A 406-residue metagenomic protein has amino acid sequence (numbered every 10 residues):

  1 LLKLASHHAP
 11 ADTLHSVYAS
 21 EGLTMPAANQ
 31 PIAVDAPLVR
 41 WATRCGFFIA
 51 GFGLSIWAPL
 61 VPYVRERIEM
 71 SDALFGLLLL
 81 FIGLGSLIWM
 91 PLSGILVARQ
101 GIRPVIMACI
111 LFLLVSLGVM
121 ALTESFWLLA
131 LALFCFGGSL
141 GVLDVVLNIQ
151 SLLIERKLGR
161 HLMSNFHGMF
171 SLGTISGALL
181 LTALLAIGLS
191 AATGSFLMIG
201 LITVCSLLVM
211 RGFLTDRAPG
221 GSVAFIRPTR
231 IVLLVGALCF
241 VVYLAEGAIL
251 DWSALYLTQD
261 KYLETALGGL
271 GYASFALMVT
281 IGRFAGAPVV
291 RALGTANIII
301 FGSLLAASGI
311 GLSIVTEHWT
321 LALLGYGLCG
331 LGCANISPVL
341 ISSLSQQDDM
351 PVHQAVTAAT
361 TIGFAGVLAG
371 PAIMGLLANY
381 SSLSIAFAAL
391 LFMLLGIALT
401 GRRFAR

Functional and structural regions predicted by a protein language model:
P59-A73, D251-A266: Short amphipathic helix-loop junctions that connect adjacent transmembrane helices in Major Facilitator Superfamily/SLC
V64-R65, L96-V97, A183-G188, T258 (+3 more regions): Interfacial helix-cap and linker-helix signal at transmembrane-aqueous boundaries of multi-pass secondary transporters
E69, G101, L122-W127, Y262 (+1 more regions): Helix-breaking motifs and short loop linkers at transmembrane-helix boundaries and internal kinks in secondary membrane
W89-A121: Conserved MFS/SLC helix-loop-helix module at the cytosolic interface between two early adjacent transmembrane helices
W89-G101, G282-G294, A378: Helix-to-loop junctions at the C-terminal end of transmembrane segments in multipass secondary transporters
V142-R156, N335-D348: Intracellular juxtamembrane helix-capping segments at the cytosolic ends of symmetry-related transmembrane helices
N165-F213: Helix-loop-helix hairpin linking two adjacent transmembrane segments in secondary transporters
T193-V209, I385-R403: Symmetry-related core transmembrane helices of the 12-TM Major Facilitator Superfamily/SLC fold
